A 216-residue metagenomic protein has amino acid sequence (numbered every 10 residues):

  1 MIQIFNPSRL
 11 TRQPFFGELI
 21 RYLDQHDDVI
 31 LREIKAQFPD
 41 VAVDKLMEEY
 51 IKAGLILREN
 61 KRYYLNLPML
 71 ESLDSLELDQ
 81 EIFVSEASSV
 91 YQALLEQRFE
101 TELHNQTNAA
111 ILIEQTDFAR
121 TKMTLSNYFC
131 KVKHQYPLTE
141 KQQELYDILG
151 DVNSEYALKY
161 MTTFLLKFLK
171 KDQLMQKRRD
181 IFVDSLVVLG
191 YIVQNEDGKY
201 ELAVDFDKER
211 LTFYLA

Functional and structural regions predicted by a protein language model:
M1-R9: Short, Lys/Arg-enriched N-terminal segment that forms or immediately precedes the first helix of a structured domain
I2-Q3, A42-D44, L57, F164-K171: Extended alpha-helical scaffolds
T11-E33, E86-Q176: Short amphipathic alpha-helical interface segments
D28-E81: N-terminal interaction modules that seed assembly of large macromolecular complexes
Q37-K52, D172-L189: Short amphipathic alpha-helical interaction segments
I51-R62, V183, V187-G198: A short, conserved structural fragment
R62-P68, G198-D205: Minor-groove-contacting beta-hairpin "wing" of winged helix-turn-helix DNA-binding domains
M69-L103, F206-A216: Short, amphipathic alpha-helical interaction segments positioned at domain boundaries
